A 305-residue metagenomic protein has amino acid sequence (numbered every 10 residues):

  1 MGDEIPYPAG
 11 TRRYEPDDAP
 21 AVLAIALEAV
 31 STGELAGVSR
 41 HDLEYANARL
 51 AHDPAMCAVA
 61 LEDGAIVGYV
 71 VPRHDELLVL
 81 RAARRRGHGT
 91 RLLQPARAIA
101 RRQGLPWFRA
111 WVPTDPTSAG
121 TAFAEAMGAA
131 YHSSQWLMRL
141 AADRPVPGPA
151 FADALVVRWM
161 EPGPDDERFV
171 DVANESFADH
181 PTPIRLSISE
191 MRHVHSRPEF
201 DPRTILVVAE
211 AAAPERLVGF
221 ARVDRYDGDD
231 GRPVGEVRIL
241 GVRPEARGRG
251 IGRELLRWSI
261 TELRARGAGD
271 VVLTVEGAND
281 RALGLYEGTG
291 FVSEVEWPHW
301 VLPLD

Functional and structural regions predicted by a protein language model:
M1-P6, I66, R73-H74, R81-L155 (+1 more regions): Acyl-donor-binding surface of acyltransferase catalytic domains
M1-Y45, V59, A150-I184: Short amphipathic alpha-helix that is part of the acyltransferase structural core
Y7, W136-M160, G269, T274-D280 (+1 more regions): C-terminal "cap" of GNAT-fold acetyltransferases
E34-M56, E62, V70-H74, T182-L240: A conserved beta-strand-loop-helix scaffold within acyl/acetyltransferase catalytic domains
G68, H132-S134, G219, V295: A structural microfeature
D75-L77, F108-V112, V237, V271-V275: Conserved hydrophobic beta-strand within the GNAT/NAT acetyltransferase core sheet that lines the active-site cleft
R84, A110-G120, P244, L273-L283 (+1 more regions): Conserved beta-strand-loop-alpha-helix junction that forms the acyl-donor binding cleft
R85-I99, I239-V242, G248-A265, L283-G288: Conserved acetyl-CoA-binding loop-helix of GNAT-fold acetyltransferases
